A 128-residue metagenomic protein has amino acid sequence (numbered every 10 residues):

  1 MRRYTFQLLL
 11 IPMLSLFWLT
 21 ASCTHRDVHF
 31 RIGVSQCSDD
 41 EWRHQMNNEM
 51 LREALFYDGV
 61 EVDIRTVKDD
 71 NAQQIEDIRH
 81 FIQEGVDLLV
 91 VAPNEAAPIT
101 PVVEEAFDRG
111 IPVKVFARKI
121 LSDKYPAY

Functional and structural regions predicted by a protein language model:
M1-F30, E104-I111: Short, low-complexity disordered leader/linker segments with a strong preference for bacterial N-terminal type II
R2-R3, R43, R65, R118: Basic side chains
P12, R79, S122-K124: Composition-driven detection of intrinsically disordered, low-complexity segments
A21-R26, N48-L51, Q74-I75, V115: Short hydrophobic/aromatic-rich motifs at helix boundaries and adjacent loops
R26, L55-D58, A127-Y128: Bacterial carbohydrate/catabolite-sensing allosteric modules
R31-E53, Y57, V62-H80, E84-V86 (+1 more regions): Extracytoplasmic "Venus flytrap"
A96-Y128: Flexible loop/hinge segments that line or gate small-molecule binding clefts
